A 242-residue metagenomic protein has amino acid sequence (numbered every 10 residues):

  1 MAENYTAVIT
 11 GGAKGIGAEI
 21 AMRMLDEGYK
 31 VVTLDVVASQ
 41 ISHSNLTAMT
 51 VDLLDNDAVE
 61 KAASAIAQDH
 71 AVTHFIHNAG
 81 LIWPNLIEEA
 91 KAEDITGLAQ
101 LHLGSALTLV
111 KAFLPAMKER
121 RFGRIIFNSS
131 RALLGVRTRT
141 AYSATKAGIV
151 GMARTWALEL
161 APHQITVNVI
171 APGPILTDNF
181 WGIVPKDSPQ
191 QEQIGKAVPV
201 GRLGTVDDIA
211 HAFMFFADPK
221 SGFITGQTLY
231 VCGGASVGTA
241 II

Functional and structural regions predicted by a protein language model:
N78-P84, G234: Conserved NAD(P)H cofactor-binding loop of Rossmann-fold oxidoreductase domains
L81, E88-L107, F122, I126 (+2 more regions): Catalytic Tyr-X3-Lys loop
I82-T96, T138-A141, W181-P185, I241-I242: Conserved mid-core segment of classical short-chain dehydrogenase/reductases
V110-K111, R154: A short, exposed helix-loop element centered on a Lys and neighboring polar residues
P115, L158-P162, G222: Alpha-helical segment proximal to the catalytic Tyr-Lys
I126-G148, A153-P162, P174: Catalytic loop of short-chain dehydrogenase/reductase
A171-G182: Short, flexible catalytic-loop segment of classical short-chain dehydrogenase/reductase
M214, T225-I242: Short C-terminal tail/terminal secondary-structure segment of NAD(P)H-dependent dehydrogenase/reductase domains
